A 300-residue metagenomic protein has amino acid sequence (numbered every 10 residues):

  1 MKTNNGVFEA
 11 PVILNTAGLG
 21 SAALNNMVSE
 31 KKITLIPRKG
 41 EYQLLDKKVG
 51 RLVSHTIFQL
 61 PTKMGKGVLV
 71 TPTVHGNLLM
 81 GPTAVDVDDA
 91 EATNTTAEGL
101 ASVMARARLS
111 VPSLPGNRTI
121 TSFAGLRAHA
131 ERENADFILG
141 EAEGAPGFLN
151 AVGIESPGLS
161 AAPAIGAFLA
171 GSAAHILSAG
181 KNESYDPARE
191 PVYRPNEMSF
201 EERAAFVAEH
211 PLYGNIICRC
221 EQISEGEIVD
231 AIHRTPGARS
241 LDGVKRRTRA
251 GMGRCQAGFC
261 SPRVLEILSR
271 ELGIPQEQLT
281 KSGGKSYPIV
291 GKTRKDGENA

Functional and structural regions predicted by a protein language model:
K2-G81, V85-T95, L114, P195-M198: Flavin-dependent oxidoreductases
A23, M27, F168, S172 (+2 more regions): Active-site catalytic microenvironments for nucleophilic, acid-base chemistry
N25-N26, M104-R108, L265: Generic solvent-exposed, charged/amphipathic alpha-helical segments that serve as macromolecular interface scaffolds
K32-I33, L114-T119, L241, I274-K281: Short, surface-exposed acidic
L44-K47, L126-E133, Y287-K292: Short, solvent-exposed polar/charged micro-motifs at secondary-structure junctions
G65, V74-H75, D86-I216, I223-P236 (+2 more regions): C-terminal catalytic lobe of FAD-dependent flavoproteins
E91, S224-T235, G258-Q276: Iron-sulfur (Fe-S) cluster-binding segments and ferredoxin-like electron-carrier domains, especially [2Fe-2S]
K245-S261, Q278-A300: Short Fe-S-cluster ligation motifs
